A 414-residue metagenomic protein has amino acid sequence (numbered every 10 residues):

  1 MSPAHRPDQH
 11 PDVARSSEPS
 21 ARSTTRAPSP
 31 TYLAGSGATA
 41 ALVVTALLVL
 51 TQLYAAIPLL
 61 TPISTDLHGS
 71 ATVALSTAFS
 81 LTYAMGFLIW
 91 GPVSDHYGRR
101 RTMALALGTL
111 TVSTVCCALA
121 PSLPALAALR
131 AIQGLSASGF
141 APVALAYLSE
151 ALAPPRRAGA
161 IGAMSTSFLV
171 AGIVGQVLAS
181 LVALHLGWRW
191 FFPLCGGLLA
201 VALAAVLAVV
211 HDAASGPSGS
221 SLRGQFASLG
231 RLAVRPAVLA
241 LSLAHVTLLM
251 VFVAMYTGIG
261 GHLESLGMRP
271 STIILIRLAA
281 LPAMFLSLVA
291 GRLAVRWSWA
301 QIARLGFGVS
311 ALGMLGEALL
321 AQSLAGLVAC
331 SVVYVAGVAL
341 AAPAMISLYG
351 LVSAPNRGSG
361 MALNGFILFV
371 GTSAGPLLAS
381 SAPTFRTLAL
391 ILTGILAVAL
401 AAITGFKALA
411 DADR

Functional and structural regions predicted by a protein language model:
R26-Y32, H211-S242: Juxtamembrane intracellular "pre-TM" segments in multi-pass secondary transporters
D66, G98, L119-A125, A153 (+1 more regions): Helix-breaking motifs and short loop linkers at transmembrane-helix boundaries and internal kinks in secondary membrane
M85-P121: Conserved MFS/SLC helix-loop-helix module at the cytosolic interface between two early adjacent transmembrane helices
F87-G98, L286-W299, P383: Helix-to-loop junctions at the C-terminal end of transmembrane segments in multipass secondary transporters
L129-V170: Cytoplasmic helix-loop-helix junction between adjacent transmembrane helices in 12-TM secondary transporters
A153-P155, G159-A208: Helix-loop-helix hairpin linking two adjacent transmembrane segments in secondary transporters
Q301-M345: C-terminal transmembrane helical hairpin of 12-TM major facilitator-type secondary transporters
